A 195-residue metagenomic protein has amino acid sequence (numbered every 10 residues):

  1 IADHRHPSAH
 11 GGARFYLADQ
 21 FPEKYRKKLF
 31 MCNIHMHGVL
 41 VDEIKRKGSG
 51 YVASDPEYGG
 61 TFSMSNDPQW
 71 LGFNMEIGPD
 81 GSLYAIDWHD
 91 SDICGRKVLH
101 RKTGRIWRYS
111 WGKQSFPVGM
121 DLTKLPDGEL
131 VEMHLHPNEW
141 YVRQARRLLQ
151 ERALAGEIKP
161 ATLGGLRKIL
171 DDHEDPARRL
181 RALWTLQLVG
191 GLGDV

Functional and structural regions predicted by a protein language model:
I1-L135, W140-Y141, R147-Q150, A155: Beta-propeller domains with acidic blade repeats across secreted/periplasmic ectodomains and cytosolic WD/CNH propellers
D19, L188-L192: Conserved helix-loop functional segments at active or binding sites
G104, L180-L183: Non-catalytic, well-ordered alpha-helical scaffold segments
T123-E132, A155-D171, G191-V195: Amphipathic alpha-helical scaffolding segments comprising HEAT/armadillo-like alpha-solenoid repeats
E139, D171-E174: Helix-centric, low-specificity signal for extended rod-like, repetitive segments
Y141-V142, P176-R179, D194: Residue-level detector of extended alpha-helical repeat arrays and alpha-solenoid scaffolds
R146-R147, G165-L166, L180-R181: Short coil/turn segments at secondary-structure boundaries
